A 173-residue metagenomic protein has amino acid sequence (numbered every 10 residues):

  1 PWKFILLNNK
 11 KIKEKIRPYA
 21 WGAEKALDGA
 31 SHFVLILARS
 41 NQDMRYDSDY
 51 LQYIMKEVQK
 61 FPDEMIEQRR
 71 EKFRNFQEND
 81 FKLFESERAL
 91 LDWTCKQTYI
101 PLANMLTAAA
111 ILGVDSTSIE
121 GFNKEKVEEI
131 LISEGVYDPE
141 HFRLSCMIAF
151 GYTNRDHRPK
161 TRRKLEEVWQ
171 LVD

Functional and structural regions predicted by a protein language model:
P1-D173: Acidic, surface-exposed loops and disordered segments
